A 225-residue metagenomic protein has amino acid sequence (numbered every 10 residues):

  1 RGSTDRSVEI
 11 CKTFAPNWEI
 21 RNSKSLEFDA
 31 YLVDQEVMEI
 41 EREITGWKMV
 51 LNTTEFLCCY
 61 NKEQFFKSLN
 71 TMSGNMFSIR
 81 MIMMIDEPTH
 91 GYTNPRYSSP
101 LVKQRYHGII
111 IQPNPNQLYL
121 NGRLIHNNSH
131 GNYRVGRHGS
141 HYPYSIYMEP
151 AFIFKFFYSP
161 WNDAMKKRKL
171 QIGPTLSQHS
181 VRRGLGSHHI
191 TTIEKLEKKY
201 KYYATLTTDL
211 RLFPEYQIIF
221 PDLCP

Functional and structural regions predicted by a protein language model:
R1-I10, K24-L26: A conserved acidic beta->alpha catalytic loop
E9-T13, K67: Replace "anionic and nucleotidyl ligands
K12-Y31: Conserved donor nucleotide-binding strand/loop of the catalytic core
T13-A15, E43, T71-M72, M148: Short, well-ordered coil/turn elements that cap or connect secondary structure elements
W18, W47-M49, G74-M76: Short, Asp-centered acidic motifs that coordinate Mg2+ and/or phosphate in catalytic or ligand-binding sites
A30-Q35, C59-P225: Catalytic-site signature of metal-activated, phosphate-bearing donor transferases, centered on the GT-A/GT-A-like
D34-K48: Active-site nucleotide-sugar/metal-binding loop of Leloir-type enzymes
T45-C59: Short beta-strand-to-loop acidic/aromatic patch adjacent to the donor-nucleotide binding site
